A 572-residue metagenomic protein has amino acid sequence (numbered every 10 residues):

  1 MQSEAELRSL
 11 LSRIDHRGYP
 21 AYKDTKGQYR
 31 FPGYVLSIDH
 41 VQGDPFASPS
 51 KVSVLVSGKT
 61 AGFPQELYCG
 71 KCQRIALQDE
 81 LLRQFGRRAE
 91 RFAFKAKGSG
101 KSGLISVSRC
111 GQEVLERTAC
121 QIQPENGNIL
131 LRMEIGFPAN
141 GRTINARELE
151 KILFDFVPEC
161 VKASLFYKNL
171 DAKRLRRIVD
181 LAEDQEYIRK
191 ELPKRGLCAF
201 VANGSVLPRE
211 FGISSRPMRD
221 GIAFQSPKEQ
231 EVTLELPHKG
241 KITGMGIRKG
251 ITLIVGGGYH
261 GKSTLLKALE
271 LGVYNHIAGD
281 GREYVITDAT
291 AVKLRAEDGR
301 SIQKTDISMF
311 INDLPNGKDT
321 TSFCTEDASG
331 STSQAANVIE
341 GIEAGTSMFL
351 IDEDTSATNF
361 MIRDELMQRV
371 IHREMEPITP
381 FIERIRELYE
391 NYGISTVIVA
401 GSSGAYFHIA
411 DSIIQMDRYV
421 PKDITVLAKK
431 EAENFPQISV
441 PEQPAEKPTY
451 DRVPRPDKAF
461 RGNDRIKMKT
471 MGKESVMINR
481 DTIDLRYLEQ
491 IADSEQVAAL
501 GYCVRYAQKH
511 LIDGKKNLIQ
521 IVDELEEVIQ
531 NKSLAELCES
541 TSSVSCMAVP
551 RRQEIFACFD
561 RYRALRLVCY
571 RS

Functional and structural regions predicted by a protein language model:
M1-Y187, E191-G196, L207: N-terminal accessory targeting/assembly segments
P193-L197, N203, Y259, L266-E297 (+1 more regions): Carboxylate/His-rich catalytic cores and anion/metal-binding grooves
P208-T243, A278, I286-A291, R295-I302 (+1 more regions): N-terminal pre-Walker A segment at the start of P-loop NTPase domains
I242-Y274: Glycine-rich phosphate-binding P-loop
R300, F310-S331, R363-I378: Flexible beta-alpha connector loops of hexameric P-loop NTPases
S329-G341: Conserved alpha-helical scaffold flanking the Walker A/P-loop in AAA+ ATPase domains
G341-I385, Y389, S402-H408, S412-K429: Conserved P-loop NTPase nucleotide-binding/switch module
E387-G393, V399-S572: Conserved NTP phosphate-binding and transfer environment spanning the P-loop NTPase/kinase superfamily
